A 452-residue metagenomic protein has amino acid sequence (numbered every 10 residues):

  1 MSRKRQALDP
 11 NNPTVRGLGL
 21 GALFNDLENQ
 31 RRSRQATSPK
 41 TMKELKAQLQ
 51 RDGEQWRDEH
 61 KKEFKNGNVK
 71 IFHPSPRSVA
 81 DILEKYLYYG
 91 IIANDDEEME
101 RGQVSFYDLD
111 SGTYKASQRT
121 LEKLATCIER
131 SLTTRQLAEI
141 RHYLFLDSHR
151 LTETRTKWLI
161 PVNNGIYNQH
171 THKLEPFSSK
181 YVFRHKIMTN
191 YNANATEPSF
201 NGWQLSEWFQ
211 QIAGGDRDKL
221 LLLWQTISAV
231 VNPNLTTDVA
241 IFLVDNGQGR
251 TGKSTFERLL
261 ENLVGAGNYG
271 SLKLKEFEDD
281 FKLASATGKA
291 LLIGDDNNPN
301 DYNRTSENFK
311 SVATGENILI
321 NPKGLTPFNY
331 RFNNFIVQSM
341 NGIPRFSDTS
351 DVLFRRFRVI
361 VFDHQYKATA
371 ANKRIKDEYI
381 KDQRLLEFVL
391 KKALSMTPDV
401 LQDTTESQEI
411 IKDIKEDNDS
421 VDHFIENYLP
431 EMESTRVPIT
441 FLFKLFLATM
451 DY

Functional and structural regions predicted by a protein language model:
S2-G102, C127-Y452: Feature primarily recognizes SF3-like P-loop helicase cores of small DNA viruses
F106-L109, T113-I128: Trp- and S/T/G-rich repeat-edge/linker motifs of beta-rich repeat architectures
